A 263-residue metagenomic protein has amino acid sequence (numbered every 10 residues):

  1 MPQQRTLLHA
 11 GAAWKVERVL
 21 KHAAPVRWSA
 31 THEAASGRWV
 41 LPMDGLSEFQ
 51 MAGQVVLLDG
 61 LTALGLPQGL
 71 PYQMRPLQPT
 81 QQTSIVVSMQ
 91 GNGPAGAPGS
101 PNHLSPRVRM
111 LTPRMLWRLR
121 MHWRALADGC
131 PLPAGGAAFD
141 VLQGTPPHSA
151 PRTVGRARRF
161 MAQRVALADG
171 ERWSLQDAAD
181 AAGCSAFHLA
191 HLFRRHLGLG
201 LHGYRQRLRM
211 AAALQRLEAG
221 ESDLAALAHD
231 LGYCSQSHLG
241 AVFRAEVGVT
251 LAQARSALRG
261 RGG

Functional and structural regions predicted by a protein language model:
P2-H103: N-terminal regulatory/effector-sensing and dimerization cores that precede helix-turn-helix DNA-binding domains
A24-R27, Q143-P146, H191-L197: Short, Lys/Arg-enriched N-terminal segment that forms or immediately precedes the first helix of a structured domain
T31-A34, Y72, H188-H191, H202 (+1 more regions): Histidine-centered active-site/metal-ligand motif
A95-H148, G155-R164: Amphipathic alpha-helical segments enriched in hydrophobic/aromatic residues interleaved with Lys/Arg
A138, F193, F243: Hydrophobic "lid"/C-terminal helical patch of Rossmann-like NAD(P)-dependent dehydrogenase/epimerase domains
P151-L199: A mid-sequence, solvent-exposed acidic-amphipathic segment
Q163, L167, L175-Q176, R195-G240 (+1 more regions): Terminal helix-turn-helix DNA-binding modules in bacterial transcription factors
